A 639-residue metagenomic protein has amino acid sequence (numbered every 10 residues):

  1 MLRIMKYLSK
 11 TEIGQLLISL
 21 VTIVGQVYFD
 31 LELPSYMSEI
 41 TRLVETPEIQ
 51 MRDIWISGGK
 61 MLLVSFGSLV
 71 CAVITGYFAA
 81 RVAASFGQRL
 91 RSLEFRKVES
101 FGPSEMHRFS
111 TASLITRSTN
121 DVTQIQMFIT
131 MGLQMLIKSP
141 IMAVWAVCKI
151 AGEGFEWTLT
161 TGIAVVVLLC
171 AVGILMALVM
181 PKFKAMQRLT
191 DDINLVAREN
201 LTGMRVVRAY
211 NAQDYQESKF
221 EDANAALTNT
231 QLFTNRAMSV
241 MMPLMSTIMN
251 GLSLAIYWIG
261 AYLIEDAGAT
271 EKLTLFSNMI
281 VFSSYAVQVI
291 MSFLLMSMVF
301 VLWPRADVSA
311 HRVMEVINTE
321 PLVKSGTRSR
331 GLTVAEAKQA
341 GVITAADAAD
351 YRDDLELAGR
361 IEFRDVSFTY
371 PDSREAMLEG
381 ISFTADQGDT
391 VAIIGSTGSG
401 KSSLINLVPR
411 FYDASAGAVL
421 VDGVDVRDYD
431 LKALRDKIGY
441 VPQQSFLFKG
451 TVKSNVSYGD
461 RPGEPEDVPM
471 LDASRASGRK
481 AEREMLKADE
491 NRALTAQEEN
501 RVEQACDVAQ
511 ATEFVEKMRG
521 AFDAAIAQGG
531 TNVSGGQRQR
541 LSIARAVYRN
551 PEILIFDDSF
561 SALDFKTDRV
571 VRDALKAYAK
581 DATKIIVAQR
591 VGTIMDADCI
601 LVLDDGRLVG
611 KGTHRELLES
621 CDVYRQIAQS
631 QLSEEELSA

Functional and structural regions predicted by a protein language model:
M1, V21-T22, F29-R42, W55 (+12 more regions): Juxtamembrane helix-loop junctions of ABC transporter transmembrane domains
K10-I13, S100-S104, N120-I129, L133 (+8 more regions): An intracellular "coupling" helix at the cytosolic face of ABC transporter transmembrane type-1 domains
K10-I74, F78, A151-E156, E265-F276: Transmembrane helix-loop-helix hairpins at lipid-water interfaces of multipass membrane proteins, especially the type-1
I23, S65, M135, S139 (+1 more regions): Residue-level recognition of pore/gate-forming positions within transmembrane alpha-helices of multi-pass
Q50, W145, K149-V166, M176 (+2 more regions): Helix-loop-helix
V334-A639: ABC-type nucleotide-binding domain
